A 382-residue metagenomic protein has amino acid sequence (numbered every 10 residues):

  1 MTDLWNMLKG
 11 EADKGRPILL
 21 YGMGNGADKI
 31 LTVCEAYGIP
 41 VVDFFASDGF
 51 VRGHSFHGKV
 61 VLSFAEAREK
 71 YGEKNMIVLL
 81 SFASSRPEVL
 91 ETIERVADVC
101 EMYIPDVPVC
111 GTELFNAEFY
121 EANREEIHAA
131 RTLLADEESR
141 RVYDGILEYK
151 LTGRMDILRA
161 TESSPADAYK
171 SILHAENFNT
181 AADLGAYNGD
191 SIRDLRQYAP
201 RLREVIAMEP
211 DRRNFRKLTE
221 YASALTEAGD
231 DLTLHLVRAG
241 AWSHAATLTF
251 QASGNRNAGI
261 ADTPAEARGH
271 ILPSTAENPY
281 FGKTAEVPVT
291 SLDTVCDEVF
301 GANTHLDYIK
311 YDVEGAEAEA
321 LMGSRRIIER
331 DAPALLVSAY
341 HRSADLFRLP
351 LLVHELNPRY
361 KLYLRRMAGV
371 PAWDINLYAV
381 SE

Functional and structural regions predicted by a protein language model:
M1-V41, S47-E382: Phosphate/nucleotide-binding beta-alpha loop and adjacent structural elements of enzyme active sites
